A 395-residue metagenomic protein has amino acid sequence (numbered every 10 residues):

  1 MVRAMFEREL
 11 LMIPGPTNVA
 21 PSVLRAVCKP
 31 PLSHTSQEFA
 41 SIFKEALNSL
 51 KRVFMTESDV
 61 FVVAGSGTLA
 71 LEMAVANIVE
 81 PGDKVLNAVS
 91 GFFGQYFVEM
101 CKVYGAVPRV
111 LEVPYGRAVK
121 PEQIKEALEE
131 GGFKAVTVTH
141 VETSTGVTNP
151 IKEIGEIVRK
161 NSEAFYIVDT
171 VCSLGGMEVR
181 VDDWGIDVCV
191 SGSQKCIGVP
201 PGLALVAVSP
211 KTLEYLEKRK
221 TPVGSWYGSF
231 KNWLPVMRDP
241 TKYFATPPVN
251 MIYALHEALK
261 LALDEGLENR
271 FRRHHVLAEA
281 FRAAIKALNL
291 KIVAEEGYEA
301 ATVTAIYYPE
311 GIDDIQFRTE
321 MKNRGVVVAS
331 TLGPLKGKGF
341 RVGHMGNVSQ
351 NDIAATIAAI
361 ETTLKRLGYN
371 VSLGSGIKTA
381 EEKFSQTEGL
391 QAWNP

Functional and structural regions predicted by a protein language model:
M1-E9, P334, K338-P395: PLP-dependent enzyme catalytic core of the Aspartate aminotransferase-like
R8-A64, T68: A glycine-/small-polar-enriched, mobile loop at the entrance of the PLP active site in fold-type I
N18-V19, Q194-A283, A287: Active-site C-terminal subdomain of aminotransferase-like
E57-L86, S90, G94-E99: Conserved beta-loop-alpha segment that forms the PLP phosphate-binding cup at the N-terminus of a helix
V119-G175, V188: Active-site phosphate-binding strand-loop segment of PLP-dependent enzymes
D182-Q194: Conserved active-site segment immediately N-terminal to the catalytic lysine that forms the internal aldimine
K291-M321: Conserved PLP-binding catalytic core of the aspartate aminotransferase-like
